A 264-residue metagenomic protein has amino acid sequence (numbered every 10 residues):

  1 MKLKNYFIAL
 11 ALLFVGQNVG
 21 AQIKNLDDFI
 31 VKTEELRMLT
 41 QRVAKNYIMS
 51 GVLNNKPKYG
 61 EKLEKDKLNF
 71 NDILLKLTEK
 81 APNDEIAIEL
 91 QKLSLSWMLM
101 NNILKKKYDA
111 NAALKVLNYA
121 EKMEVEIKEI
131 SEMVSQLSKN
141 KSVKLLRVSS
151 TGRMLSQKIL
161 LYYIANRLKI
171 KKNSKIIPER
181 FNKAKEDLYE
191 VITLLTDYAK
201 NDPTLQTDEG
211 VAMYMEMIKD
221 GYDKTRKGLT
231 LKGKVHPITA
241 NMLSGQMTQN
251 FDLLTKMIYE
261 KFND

Functional and structural regions predicted by a protein language model:
M1-F7: Bacterial N-terminal signal peptides that target proteins for export
V15-G16: N-terminal signal peptide c-region/cleavage motif recognized by signal peptidases
V19-I23: Boundary at the C-terminal end of the N-terminal hydrophobic targeting segment
K24-D27, V31, I88, N111 (+6 more regions): Primarily heptad-repeat coiled-coil rod domains in cytosolic scaffolding/tethering proteins
K24-N55, N140-K172, D220-K224, G245-Y259: N-terminal extracytoplasmic segments of bacterial inner-membrane proteins
R42-L74, L161-D197, N201: Extended intrinsically disordered, low-complexity coil regions enriched in Ser, Thr, Gly, Ala and often Pro
E61-K115, Y119-K122, E126-E129, K185-K234 (+2 more regions): Heptad-repeat alpha-helical coiled-coil/4-helix-bundle sensor or tether segments in soluble regions
L114-K139, L155, I238-N263: Extracytoplasmic
